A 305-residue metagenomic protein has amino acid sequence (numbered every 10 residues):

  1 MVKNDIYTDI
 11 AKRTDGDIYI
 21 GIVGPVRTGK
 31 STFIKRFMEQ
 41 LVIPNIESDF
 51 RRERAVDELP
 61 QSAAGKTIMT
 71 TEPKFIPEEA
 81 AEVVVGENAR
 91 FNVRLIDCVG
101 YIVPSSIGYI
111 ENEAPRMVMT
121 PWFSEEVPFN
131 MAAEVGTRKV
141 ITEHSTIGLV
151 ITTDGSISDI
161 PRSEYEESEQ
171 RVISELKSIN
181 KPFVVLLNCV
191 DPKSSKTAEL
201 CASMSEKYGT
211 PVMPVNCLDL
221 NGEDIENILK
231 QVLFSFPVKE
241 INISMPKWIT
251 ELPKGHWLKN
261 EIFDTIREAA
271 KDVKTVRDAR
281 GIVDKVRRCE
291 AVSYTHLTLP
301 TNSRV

Functional and structural regions predicted by a protein language model:
K3-E113: Conserved G1/Walker A P-loop phosphate-binding module
Q40, Y101-I102, E175, I179 (+4 more regions): Conserved, well-folded catalytic cores of nucleic-acid-processing and energy-transducing macromolecular machines
I76-V84, F91, V99-E143, I157-Q170: Switch II of P-loop NTPase G domains
E125-K207: Conserved C-terminal guanine-recognition region of P-loop GTPase G domains, centered on the G4
V190-K247: Canonical P-loop GTPase G-domain recognition
E240-M245, H256-E268: Long, charge-rich alpha-helical interaction segments
T265-V283: Hard-cation-handling environments
T295-T301: Conserved small/polar residues in nucleotide/adenosyl-binding loops
